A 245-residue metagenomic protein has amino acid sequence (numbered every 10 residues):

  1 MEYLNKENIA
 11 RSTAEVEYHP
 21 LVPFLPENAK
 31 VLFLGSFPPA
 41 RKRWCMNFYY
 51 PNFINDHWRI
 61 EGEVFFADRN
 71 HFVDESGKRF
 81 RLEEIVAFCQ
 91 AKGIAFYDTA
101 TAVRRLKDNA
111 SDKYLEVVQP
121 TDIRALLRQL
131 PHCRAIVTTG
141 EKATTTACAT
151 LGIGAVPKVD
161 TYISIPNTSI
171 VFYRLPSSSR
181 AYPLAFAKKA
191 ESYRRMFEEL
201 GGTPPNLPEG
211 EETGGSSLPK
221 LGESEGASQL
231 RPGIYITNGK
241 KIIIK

Functional and structural regions predicted by a protein language model:
E2-P23, N28, P39-R41, P51-F53 (+4 more regions): C-terminal capping/extension of enzyme domains
F24, V86-C89, R128-Q129: Short, conserved, surface-exposed binding loops centered on an aromatic residue
F33-S36: N-terminal nucleotide-binding beta1-loop-alpha1 segment
W44-Y114: Short, surface-exposed acidic-centric catalytic microdomains
A91-T150: Internal catalytic-core helix/loop-beta-alpha segment that presents or stabilizes conserved functional determinants
P208-E211, L221-S224: Glycine-biased, low-complexity coil/linker segments
